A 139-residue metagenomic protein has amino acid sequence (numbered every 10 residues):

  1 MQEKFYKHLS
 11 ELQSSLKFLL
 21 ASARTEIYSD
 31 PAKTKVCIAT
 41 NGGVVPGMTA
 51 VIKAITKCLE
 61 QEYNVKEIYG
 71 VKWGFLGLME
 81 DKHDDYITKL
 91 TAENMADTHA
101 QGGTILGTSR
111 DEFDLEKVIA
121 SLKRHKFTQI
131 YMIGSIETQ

Functional and structural regions predicted by a protein language model:
M1-S29, L78-M132, E137: Glycine-rich oxoanion-binding loops at beta->alpha junctions
T25-M79: N-terminal phosphate-binding or glycine-rich loops at protein starts, especially the Walker A/P-loop of NTPases
A39, T56, K66, H125-Y131 (+1 more regions): Functionally constrained cores in energy, signaling, and assembly domains
